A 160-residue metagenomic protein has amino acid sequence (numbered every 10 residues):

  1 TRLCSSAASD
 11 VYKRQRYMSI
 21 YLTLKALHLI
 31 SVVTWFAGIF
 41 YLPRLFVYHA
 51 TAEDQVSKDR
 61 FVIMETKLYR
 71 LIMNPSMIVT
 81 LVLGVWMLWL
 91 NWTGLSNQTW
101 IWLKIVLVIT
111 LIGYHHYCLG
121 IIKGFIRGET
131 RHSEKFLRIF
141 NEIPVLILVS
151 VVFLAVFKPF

Functional and structural regions predicted by a protein language model:
T1-Q15: Single conserved hydrophobic/aromatic residue that forms the stacking wall/gate of nucleotide- or nucleobase-binding
Y17-F160: Polytopic transmembrane helical bundles with strong interfacial aromatic enrichment
